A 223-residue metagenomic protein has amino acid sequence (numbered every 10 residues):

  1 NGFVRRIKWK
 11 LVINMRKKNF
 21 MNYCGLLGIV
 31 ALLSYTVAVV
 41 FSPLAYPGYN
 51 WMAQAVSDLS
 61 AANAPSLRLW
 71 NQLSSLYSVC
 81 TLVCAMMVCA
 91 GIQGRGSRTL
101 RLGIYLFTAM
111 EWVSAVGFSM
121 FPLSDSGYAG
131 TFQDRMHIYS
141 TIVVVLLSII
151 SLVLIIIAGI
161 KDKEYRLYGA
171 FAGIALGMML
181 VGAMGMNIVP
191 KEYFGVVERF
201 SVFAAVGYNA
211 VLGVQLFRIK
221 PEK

Functional and structural regions predicted by a protein language model:
Y23-G28, G96-M110, R166-A172: Interfacial segments of alpha-helical transmembrane regions
L33-N50: Alpha-helical transmembrane segments of multi-pass membrane proteins
L59-V79: Interfacial helix-start motif at the membrane-water boundary
Q72-C84, V143-I155, F203-F217: Hydrophobic cores of alpha-helical transmembrane segments in multi-pass inner/ER membrane proteins, independent
L76-G103, L152-I160: Internal transmembrane alpha-helix with an interfacial aromatic "cap," most often the third helix
S114-I157: Membrane-proximal helix-loop-helix units in multi-pass membrane proteins
I156-E222: Terminal transmembrane helical module of multi-pass membrane proteins
